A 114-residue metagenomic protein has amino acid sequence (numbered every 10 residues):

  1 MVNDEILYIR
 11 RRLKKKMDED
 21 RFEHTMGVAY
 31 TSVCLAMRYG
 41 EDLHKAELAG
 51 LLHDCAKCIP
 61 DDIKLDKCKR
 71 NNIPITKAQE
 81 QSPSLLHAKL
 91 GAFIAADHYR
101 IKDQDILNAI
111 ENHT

Functional and structural regions predicted by a protein language model:
M1-M17: Extreme N-terminal tail/first-helix region
V2, H24-M26, I101-D105: Short linear motifs at secondary-structure transitions and domain/linker junctions
R10, A29-S32: A generic alpha-helix structural signal
R11-K15, R38-T114: Divalent metal-dependent catalytic cores for phosphoryl transfer on phosphate-bearing substrates
M26-Y30, A88-L90: A generic alpha-helix surface/boundary motif
